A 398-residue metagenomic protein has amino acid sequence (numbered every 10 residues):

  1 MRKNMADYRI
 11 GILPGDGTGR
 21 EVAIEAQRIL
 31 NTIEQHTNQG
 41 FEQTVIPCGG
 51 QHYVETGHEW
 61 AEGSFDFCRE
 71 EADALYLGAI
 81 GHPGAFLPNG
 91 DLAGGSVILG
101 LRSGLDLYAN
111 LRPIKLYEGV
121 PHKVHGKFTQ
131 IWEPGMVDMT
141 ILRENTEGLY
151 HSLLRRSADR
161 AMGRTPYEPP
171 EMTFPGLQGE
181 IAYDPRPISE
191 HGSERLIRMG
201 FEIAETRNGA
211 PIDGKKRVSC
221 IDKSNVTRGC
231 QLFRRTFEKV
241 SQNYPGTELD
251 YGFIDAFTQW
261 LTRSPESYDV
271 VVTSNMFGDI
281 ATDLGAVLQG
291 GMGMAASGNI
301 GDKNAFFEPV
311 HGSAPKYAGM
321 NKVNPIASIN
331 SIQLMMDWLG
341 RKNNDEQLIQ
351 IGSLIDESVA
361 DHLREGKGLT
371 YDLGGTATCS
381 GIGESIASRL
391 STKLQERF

Functional and structural regions predicted by a protein language model:
G11-Q35, M162-G252: Glycine-rich phosphate/diphosphate-binding loop of Rossmann-like nucleotide-binding domains
D16-G19, D73, L142, G200 (+5 more regions): Buried hydrophobic positions in well-ordered alpha/beta secondary-structure cores of metabolic enzymes
A26, L30, S328-M336, I386: Buried hydrophobic packing segments
H36-G63: N-terminal beta-loop-helix "entrance" segment that forms/cooperates in small-molecule cofactor or anionic ligand
V45-Y53, R228-V271, N275, D279-I280: Active-site rim loops that border cofactor/substrate pockets in soluble metabolic enzymes
Y53-M172, A182-Y183, M276: N-terminal glycine-rich phosphate/adenylate-binding segment common to multiple enzyme folds
T258-E365: Glycine-rich phosphate/nucleotide-binding loop
R341-F398: Internal helix-turn-beta structural module
